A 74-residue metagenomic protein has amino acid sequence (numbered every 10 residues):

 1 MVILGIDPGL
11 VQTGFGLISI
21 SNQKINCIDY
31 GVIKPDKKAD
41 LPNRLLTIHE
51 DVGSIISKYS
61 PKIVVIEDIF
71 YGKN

Functional and structural regions predicted by a protein language model:
M1-N74: Phosphate- and other anionic-substrate recognition elements at nucleic-acid/protein interfaces
